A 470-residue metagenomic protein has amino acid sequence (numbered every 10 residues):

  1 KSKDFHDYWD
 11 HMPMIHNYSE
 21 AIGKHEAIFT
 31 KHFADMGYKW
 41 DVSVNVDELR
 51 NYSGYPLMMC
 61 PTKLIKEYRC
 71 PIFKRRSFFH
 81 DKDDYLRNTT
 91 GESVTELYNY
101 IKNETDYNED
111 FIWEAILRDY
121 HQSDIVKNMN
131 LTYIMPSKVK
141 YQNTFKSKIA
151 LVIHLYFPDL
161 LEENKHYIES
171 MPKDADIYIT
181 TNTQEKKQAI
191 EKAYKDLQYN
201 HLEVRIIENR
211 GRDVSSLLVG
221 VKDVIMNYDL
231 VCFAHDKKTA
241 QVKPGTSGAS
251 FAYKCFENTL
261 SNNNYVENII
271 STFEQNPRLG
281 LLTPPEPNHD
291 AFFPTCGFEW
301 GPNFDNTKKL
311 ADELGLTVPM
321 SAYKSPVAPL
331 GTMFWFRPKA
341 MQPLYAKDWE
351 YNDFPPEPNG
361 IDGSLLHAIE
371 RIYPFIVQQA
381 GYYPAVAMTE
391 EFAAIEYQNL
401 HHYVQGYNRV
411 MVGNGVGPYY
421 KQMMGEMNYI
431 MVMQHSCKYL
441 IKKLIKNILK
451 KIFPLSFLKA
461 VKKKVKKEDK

Functional and structural regions predicted by a protein language model:
K1-K470: ER/Golgi luminal nucleotide-sugar-dependent glycosyltransferases, focusing on the catalytic module
